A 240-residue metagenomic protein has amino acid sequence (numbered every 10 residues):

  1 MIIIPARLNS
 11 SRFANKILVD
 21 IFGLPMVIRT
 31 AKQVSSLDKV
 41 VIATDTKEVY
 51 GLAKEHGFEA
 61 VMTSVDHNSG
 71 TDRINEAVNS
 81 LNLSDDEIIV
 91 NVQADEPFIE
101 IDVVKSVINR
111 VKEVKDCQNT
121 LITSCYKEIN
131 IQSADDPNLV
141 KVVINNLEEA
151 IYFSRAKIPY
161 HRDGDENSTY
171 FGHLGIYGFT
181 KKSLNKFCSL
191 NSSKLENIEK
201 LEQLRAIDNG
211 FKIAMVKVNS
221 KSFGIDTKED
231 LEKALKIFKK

Functional and structural regions predicted by a protein language model:
M1-T44: N-terminal glycine-rich phosphate-binding loop and ensuing alpha1 helix
L37, D85-D86, D116-T120, F211: Short, high-confidence coil segments that cap the C-terminus of an alpha-helix and link into the following beta-strand
T44-D45, I99, F179, D226: A conserved hydrophobic position in a structured secondary element of the catalytic/binding core that shapes
K47-N109: Short phosphate-binding loop-to-helix
I99-S193: Conserved core of the sugar-phosphate nucleotidyltransferase
S168-K240: Conserved alpha/beta core of the MobA/IspD/sugar-nucleotide pyrophosphorylase nucleotidyltransferase superfamily
